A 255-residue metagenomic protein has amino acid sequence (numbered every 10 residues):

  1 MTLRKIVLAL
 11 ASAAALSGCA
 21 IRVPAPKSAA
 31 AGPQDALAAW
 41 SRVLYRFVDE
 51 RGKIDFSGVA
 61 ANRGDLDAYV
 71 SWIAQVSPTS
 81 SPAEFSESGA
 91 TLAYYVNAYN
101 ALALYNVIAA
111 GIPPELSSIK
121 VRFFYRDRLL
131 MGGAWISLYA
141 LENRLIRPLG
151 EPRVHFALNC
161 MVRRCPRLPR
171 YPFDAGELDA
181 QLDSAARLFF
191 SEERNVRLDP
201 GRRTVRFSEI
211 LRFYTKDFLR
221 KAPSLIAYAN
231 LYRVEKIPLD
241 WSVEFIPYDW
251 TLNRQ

Functional and structural regions predicted by a protein language model:
M1-V7: Bacterial N-terminal signal peptides that target proteins for export
S17-G18: C-terminal motif of bacterial Sec signal peptides marking the signal peptidase cleavage site
I21-T79, A83, G89-Y94, A103-Q255: Interaction/scaffold regions that mediate signaling and macromolecular assembly across diverse proteins
